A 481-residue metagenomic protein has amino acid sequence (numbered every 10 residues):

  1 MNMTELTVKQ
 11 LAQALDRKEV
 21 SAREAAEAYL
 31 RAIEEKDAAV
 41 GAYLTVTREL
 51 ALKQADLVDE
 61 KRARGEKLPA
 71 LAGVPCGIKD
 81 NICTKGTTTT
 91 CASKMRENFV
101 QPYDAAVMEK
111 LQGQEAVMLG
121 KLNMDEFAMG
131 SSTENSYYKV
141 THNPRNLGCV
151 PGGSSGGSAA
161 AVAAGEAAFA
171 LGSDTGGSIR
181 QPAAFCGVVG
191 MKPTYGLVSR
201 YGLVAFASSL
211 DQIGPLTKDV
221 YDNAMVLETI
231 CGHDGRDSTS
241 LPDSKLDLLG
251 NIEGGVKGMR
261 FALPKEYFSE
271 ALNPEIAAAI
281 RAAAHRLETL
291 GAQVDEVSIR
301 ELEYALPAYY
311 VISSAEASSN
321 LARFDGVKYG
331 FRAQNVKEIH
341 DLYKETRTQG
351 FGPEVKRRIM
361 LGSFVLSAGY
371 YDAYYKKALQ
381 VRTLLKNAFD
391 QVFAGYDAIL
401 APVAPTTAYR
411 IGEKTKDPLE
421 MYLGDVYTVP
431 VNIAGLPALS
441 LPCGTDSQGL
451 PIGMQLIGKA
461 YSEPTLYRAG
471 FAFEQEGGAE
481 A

Functional and structural regions predicted by a protein language model:
M1-L52, T289-G291, A479-A481: An N-terminal boundary/leader segment
A12-Q13, L30, N123, S269 (+2 more regions): Serine-dependent amide/ester hydrolase catalytic core
K18, K79, D219: Short, conserved phosphate/pyrophosphate- and ester-handling motifs at nucleotide-, phospho-/glycolipid
Y29, A51, D104, N223 (+5 more regions): Residue-level signal for inorganic ion chemistry
E35, A164-F169, T175-A271, R281-Q293 (+3 more regions): Structural helix-boundary/capping segments
G41, A168, D397-I399: Conserved acidic residues
L71-I213, P264-E266, S314-A315, A401-L419: Short glycine/serine-rich loop/turn segments
